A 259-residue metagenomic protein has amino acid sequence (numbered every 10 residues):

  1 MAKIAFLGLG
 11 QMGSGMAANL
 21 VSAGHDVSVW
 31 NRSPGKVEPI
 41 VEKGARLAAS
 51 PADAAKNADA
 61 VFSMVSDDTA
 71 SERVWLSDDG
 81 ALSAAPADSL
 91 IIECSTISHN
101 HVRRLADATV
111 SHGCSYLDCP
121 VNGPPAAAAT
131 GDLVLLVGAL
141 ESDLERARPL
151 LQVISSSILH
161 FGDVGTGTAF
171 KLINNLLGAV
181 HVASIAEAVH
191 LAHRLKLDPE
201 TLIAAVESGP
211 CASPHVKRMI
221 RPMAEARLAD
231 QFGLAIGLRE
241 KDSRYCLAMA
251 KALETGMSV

Functional and structural regions predicted by a protein language model:
M1-M64, S89, C94, P125 (+1 more regions): NAD(P)+-binding Rossmann beta1-loop-alpha1 motif at the extreme N-terminus of oxidoreductases
I4, I97-N175: Rossmann-fold dinucleotide-binding core
M16-A17, L105, L150, L191: Hydrophobic residues within alpha-helices that form the first helical element adjacent to the glycine-rich loop
V27, L47, S115-L117, I158 (+2 more regions): Hydrophobic beta-strand scaffold residues
P51-A55, A60, D68-L133: Rossmann-like NAD(P)(H) cofactor-binding subdomain of soluble oxidoreductases
D59, V65-D67, T96, A139-E141 (+1 more regions): Short glycine-/small-residue-rich Rossmann-like dinucleotide-binding loops
T166-V259: Helical "substrate-binding/catalytic lid" subdomain of Rossmann-like NAD(P)-dependent dehydrogenases/reductases
